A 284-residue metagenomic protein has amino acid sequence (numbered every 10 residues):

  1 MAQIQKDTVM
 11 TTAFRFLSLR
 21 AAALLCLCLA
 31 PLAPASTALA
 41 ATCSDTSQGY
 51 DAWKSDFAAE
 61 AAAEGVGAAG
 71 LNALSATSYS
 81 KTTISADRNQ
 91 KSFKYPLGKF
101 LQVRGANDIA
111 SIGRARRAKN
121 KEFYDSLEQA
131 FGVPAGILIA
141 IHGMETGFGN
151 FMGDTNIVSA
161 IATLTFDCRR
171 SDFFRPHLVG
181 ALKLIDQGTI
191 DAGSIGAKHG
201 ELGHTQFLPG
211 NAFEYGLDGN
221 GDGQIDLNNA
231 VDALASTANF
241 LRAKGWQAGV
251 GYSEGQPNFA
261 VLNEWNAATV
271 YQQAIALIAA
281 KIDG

Functional and structural regions predicted by a protein language model:
M1-V9: Short, Lys/Arg-enriched N-terminal segments with co-localized hydrophobic residues within the first ~10-30 amino acids
T8-L24: Bacterial N-terminal signal peptides that target proteins for export
L24-C26, A41: Secreted/extracellular small peptides and ectodomain modules produced from precursors
L27-T37: C-terminal segment of classical bacterial N-terminal signal peptides
A38-S47: Cleaved targeting-peptide boundary
Q48-A68, N72: Mature N-terminal segment immediately following signal peptide/propeptide cleavage in secreted/periplasmic
V66-G284: Catalytic glycan-binding domains that act on GlcNAc-containing polysaccharides
